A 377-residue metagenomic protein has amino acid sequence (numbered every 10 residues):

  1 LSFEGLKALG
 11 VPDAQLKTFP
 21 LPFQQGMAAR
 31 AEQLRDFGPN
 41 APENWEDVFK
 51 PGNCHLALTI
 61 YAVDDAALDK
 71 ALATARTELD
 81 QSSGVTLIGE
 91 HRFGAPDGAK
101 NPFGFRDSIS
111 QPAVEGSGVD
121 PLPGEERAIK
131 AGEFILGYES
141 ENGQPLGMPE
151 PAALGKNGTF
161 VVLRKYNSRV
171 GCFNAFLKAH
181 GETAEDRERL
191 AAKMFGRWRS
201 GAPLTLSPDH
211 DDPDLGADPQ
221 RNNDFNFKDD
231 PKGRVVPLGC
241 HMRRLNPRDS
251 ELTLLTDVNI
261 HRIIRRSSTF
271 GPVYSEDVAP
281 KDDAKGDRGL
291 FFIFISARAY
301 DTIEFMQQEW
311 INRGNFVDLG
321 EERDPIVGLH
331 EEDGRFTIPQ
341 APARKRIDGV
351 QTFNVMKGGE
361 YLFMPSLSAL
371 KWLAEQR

Functional and structural regions predicted by a protein language model:
L1-R377: Long, low-complexity, Ser/Thr/Gly/Pro-rich intrinsically disordered segments that act as flexible linkers and assembly
